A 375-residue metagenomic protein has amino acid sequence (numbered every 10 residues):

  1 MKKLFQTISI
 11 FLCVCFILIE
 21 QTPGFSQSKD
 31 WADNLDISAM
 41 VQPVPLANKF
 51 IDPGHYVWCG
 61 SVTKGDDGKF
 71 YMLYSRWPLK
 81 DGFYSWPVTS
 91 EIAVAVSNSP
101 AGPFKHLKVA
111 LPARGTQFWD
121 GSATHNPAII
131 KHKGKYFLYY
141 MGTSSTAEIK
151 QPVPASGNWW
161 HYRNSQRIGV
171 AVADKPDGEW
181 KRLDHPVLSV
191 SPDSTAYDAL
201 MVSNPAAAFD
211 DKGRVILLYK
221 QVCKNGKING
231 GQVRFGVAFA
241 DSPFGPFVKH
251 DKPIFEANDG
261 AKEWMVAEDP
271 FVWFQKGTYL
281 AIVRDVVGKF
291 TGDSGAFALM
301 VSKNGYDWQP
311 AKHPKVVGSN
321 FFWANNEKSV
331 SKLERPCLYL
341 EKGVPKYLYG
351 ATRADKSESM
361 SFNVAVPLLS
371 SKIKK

Functional and structural regions predicted by a protein language model:
M1-Q27: Bacterial Sec-dependent N-terminal signal peptides
F25-K375: Carbohydrate-active catalytic/glycan-binding domains of CAZyme proteins, especially the secreted or lumenal ectodomains
